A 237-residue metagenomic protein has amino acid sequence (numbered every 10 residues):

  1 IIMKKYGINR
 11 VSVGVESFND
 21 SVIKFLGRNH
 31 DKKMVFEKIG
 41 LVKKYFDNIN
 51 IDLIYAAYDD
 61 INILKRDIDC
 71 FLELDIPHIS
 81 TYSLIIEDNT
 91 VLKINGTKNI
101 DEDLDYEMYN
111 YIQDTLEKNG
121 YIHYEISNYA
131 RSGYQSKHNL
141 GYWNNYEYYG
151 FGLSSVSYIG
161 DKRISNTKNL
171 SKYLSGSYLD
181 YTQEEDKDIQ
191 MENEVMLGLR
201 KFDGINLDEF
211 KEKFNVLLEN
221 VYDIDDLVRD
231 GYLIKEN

Functional and structural regions predicted by a protein language model:
I1-V216: C-terminal scaffold of the Radical SAM
E125, V228-N237: A short, conserved structural fragment
F214-R229: Short amphipathic alpha-helical interaction segments
